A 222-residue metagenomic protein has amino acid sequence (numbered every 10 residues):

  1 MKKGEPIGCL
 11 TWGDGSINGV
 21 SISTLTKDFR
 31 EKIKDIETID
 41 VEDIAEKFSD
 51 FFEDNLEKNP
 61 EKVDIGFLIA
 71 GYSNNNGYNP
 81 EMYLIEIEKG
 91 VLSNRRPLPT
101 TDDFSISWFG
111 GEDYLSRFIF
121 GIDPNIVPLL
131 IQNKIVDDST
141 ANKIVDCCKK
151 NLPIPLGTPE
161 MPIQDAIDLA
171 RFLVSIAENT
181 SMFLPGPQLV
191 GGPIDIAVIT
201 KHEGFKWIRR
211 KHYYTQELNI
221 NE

Functional and structural regions predicted by a protein language model:
M1-E222: N-terminal nucleophile
